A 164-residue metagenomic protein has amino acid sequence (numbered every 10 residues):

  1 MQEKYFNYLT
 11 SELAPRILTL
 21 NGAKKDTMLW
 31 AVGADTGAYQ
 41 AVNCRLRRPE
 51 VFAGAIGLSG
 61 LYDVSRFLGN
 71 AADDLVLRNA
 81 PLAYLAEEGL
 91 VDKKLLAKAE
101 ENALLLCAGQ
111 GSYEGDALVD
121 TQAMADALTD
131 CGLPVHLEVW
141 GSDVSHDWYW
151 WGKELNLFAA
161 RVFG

Functional and structural regions predicted by a protein language model:
M1-G164: Non-catalytic cap/lid and distal C-terminal segments of serine-dependent acyl enzymes
